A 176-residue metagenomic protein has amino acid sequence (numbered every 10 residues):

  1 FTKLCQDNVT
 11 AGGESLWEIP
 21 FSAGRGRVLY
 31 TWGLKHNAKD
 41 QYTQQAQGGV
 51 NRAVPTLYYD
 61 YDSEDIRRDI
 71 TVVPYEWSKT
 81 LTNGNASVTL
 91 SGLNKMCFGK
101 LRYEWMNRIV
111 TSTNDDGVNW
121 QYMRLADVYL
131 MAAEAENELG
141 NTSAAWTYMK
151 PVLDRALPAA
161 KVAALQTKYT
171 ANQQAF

Functional and structural regions predicted by a protein language model:
F1-E138: Elongated scaffold/linker segments in the mid-to-C-terminal portions of large proteins
F1-K3, K168-F176: Short, intrinsically disordered, charge-balanced linker/junction segments flanking boundaries in proteins
A159-A163: Boundary/linker segments of alpha-helical solenoid repeat arrays
